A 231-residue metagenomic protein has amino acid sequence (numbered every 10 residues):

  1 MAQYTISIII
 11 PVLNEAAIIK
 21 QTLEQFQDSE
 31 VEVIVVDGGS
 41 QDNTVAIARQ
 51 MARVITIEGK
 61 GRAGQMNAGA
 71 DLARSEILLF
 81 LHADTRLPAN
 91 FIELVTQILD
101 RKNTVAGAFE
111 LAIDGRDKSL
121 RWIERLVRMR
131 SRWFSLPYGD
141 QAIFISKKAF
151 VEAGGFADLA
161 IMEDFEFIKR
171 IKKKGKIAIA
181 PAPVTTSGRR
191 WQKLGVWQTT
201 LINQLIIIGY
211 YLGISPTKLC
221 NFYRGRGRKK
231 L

Functional and structural regions predicted by a protein language model:
M1-A2, K169-L231: Hydrophobic helical membrane-anchoring modules
I9-D28: Short, well-formed alpha-helical segments that are part of the catalytic scaffolds of diverse glycosyltransferases
A17-Q21, D42-Q50: Acidic helix N-cap motif at the loop->helix transition within catalytic regions of sugar-transfer enzymes
Q25, D37-V45, T85: A conserved acidic beta->alpha catalytic loop
V31-I34, V45-L72: Conserved donor nucleotide-binding strand/loop of the catalytic core
N43, A83-Q97, K169: Acidic donor-binding/catalytic loop of UDP-sugar-dependent glycosyltransferases, especially processive GT2
L78: Short aromatic/hydrophobic "clamp" motif used to bind/position activated sugar donors
A89-S119: Conserved donor NDP-sugar-binding/catalytic core segment of glycosyltransferases
